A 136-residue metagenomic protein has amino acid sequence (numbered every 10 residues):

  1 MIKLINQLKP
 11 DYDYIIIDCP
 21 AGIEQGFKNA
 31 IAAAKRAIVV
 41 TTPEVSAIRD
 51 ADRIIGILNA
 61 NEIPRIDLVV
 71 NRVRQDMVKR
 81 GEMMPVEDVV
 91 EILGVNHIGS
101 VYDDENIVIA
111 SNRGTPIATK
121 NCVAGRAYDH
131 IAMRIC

Functional and structural regions predicted by a protein language model:
I2-P10, Y14-D103, I109: Conserved catalytic-core segment of NTP-binding enzymes
R74, D104, V123, R134: P-loop NTPase catalytic nucleotide-binding module
D104-E105, G114: Residue-level detector of flexible, active-site-proximal loop/helix-junction positions within diverse enzyme catalytic
S111-R126: C-terminal boundary of histidine-terminating zinc-finger modules
A127-I135: C-terminal alpha-helix
